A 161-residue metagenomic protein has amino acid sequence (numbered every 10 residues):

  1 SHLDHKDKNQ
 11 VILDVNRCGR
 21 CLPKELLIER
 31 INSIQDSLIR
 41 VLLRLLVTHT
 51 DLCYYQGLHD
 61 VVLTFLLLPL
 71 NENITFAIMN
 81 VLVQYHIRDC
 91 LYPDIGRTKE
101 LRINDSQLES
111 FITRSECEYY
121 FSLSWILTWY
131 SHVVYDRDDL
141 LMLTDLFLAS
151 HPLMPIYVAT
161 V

Functional and structural regions predicted by a protein language model:
S1-V161: Helix-rich, well-folded core regions that mediate interactions or catalysis
